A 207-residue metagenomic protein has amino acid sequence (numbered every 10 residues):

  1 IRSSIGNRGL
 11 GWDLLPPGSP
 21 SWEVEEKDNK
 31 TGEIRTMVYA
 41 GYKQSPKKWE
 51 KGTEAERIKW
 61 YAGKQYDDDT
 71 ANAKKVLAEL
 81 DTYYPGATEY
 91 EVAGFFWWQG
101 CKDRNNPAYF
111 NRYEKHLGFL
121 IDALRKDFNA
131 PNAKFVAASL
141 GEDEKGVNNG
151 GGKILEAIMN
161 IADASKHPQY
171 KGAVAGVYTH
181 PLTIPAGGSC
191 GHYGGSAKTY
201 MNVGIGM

Functional and structural regions predicted by a protein language model:
I1-G206: Cell-envelope and extracellular/periplasmic
